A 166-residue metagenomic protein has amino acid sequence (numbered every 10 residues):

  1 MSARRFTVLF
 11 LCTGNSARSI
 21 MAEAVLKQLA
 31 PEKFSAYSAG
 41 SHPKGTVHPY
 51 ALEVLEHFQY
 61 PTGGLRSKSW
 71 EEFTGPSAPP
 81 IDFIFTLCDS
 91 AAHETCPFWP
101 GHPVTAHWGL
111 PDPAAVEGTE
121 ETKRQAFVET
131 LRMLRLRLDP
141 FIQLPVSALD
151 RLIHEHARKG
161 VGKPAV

Functional and structural regions predicted by a protein language model:
S2-V166: Short polar/charged helix/loop
